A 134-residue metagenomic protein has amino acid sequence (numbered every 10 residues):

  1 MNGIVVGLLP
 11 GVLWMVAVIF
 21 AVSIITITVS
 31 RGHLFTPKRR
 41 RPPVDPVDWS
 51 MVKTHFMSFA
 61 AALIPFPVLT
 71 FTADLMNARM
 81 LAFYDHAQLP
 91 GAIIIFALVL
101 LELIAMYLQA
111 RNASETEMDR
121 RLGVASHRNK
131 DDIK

Functional and structural regions predicted by a protein language model:
M1-L9, A78-A87: Membrane-helix interface and helix-disruption motif detector
M1-L9, V29-D48: Hydrophobic alpha-helical transmembrane segments
G3-V22, I93-F96: Alpha-helical transmembrane segments
L13-I24, H55-A61, E117-K134: Alpha-helical transmembrane segments of integral membrane proteins, especially early/N-terminal helices
V18-R39, Y107-N112: Membrane-water interface of transmembrane alpha-helices
P46-I64: Interfacial helix-start motif at the membrane-water boundary
A60-D85: Alpha-helical transmembrane segments and their membrane-interface junctions in multi-pass membrane proteins
Y84-N129: Alpha-helical transmembrane segments and their immediate juxtamembrane interface regions
